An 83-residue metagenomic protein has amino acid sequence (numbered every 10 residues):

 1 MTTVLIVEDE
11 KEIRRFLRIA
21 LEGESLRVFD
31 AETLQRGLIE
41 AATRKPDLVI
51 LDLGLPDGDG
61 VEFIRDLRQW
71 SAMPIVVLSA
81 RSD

Functional and structural regions predicted by a protein language model:
L5, D30-L48, D66: Acidic, metal-coordinating helix/loop segments flanking the phosphotransfer/catalytic sites of two-component signaling
E8, L55: Conserved acidic carboxylate
E10-F29: Two-component/phosphorelay signaling modules centered on CheY-like receiver
T33, D59-E62: Acidic catalytic/metal-coordinating carboxylates
I39, V61-M73: Short amphipathic alpha-helix used as the core "switch/output" element in two-component signaling
D52, S79: Active-site residues of response regulator receiver
P56, D83: The feature encodes the CheY-like receiver
W70, R81-S82: Short, conserved "switch-loop" micro-motifs in signal-transduction and mechanochemical regulators
